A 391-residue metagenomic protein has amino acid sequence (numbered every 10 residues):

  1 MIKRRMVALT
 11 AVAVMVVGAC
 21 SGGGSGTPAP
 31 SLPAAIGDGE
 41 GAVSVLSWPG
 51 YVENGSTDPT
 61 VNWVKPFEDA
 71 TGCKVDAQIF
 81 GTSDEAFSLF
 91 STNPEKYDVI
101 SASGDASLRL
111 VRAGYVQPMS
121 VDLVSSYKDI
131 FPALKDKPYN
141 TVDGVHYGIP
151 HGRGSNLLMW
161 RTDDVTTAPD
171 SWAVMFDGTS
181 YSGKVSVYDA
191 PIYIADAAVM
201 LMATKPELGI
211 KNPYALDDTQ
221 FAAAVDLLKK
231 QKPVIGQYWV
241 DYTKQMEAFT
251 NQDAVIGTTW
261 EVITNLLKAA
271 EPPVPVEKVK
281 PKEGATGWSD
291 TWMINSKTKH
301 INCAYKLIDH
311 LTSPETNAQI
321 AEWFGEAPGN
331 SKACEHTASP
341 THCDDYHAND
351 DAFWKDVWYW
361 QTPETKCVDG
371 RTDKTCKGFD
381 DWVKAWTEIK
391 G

Functional and structural regions predicted by a protein language model:
M1-V43: Short, low-complexity disordered leader/linker segments with a strong preference for bacterial N-terminal type II
P30-R109: Early extracytoplasmic/lumenal segment of secretory-pathway proteins
S44-D58, S101-A248: Extracytoplasmic ligand-binding site segments that recognize negatively charged/polar headgroups
S107-R109, T258-V274: A ligand-binding cleft/hinge motif common to bilobed small-molecule-binding domains
D129, V225-Q231, E271-M293: Periplasmic-binding protein-like
L157-D164, V199-L201, W288-H300, Q319-W323: A bilobed periplasmic-binding-protein/Venus flytrap-type ligand-binding module shared by bacterial periplasmic
I294-W360: Mature extracytoplasmic/periplasmic domains
K355-G391: Conserved C-terminal helix/tail region of periplasmic/extracytoplasmic solute-binding proteins
